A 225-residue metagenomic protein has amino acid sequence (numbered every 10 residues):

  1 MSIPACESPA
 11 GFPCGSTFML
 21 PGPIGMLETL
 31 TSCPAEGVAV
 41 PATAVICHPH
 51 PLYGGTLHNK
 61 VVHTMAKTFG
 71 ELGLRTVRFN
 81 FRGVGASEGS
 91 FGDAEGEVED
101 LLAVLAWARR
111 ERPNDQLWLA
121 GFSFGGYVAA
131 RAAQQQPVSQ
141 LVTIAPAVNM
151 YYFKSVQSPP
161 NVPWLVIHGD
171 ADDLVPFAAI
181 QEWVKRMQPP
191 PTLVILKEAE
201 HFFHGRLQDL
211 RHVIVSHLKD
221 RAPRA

Functional and structural regions predicted by a protein language model:
M1-A42: N-terminal cap/lid segment of alpha/beta-hydrolase-fold proteins
E36-R78: Short, surface-exposed "cap/lid" segments of acyl-processing enzymes
G89, A199-R211: Catalytic histidine-centered segment of alpha/beta-hydrolase-like enzymes
F91-E111: Alpha/beta-hydrolase active-site loop
A120-A129: Gly/Ala-rich beta-loop-alpha elbow adjacent to hydrolase catalytic centers
P159-N161, L165-H168, D172: Short beta-strand/loop motif that positions the catalytic acidic residue of the alpha/beta-hydrolase fold
D170-V175, H201-F202: Acidic catalytic loop of the alpha/beta-hydrolase fold
K185-F202: Catalytic histidine neighborhood in serine/cysteine hydrolases with alpha/beta-hydrolase-type architecture
